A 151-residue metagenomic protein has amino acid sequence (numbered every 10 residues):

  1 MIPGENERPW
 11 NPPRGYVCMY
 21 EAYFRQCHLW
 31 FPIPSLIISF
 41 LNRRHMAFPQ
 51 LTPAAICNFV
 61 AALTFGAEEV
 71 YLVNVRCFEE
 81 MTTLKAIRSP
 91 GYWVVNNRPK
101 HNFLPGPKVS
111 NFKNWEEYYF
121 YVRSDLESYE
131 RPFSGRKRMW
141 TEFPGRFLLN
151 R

Functional and structural regions predicted by a protein language model:
M1-R151: Residue-register detector that marks a fixed positional context within folded domains
